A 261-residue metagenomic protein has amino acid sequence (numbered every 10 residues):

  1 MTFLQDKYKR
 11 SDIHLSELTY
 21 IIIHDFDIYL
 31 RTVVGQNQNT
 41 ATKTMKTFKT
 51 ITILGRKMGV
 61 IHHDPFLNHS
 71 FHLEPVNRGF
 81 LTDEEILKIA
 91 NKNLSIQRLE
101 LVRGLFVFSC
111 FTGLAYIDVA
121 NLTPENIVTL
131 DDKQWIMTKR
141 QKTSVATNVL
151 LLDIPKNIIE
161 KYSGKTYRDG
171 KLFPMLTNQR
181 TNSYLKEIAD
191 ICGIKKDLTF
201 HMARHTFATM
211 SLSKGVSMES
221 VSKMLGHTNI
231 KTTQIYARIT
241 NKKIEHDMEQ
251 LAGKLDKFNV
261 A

Functional and structural regions predicted by a protein language model:
M1-K7, T32-F66, I117: N-terminal DNA-binding recognition helix of tyrosine site-specific recombinases/integrases
Q38-T44, I61-Y116: Basic, Lys/Arg- and aromatic-enriched nucleic-acid-binding interface segment
K57, V107, F111, I117-D118 (+3 more regions): C-terminal catalytic core of tyrosine-transesterase DNA break-rejoin enzymes
V76, E85, N121-E160: Conserved tyrosine-mediated DNA breakage-rejoining catalytic core shared by Y-recombinases
F80, R140-S144, N178, L225 (+1 more regions): Catalytic-site neighborhood detector that most strongly recognizes the C-terminal catalytic loop/helix of tyrosine
I96, G164-K171, M175, S183-K223: Short, basic (Lys/Arg/His-rich) helix/loop patches that form interaction surfaces in the mid-to-C-terminal regions
Q141-E160, T166-E187: C-terminal catalytic core of Y-nucleophile DNA break-rejoin enzymes
K165, A252-A261: C-terminal secondary-structure termini that scaffold catalytic or DNA-interacting sites
